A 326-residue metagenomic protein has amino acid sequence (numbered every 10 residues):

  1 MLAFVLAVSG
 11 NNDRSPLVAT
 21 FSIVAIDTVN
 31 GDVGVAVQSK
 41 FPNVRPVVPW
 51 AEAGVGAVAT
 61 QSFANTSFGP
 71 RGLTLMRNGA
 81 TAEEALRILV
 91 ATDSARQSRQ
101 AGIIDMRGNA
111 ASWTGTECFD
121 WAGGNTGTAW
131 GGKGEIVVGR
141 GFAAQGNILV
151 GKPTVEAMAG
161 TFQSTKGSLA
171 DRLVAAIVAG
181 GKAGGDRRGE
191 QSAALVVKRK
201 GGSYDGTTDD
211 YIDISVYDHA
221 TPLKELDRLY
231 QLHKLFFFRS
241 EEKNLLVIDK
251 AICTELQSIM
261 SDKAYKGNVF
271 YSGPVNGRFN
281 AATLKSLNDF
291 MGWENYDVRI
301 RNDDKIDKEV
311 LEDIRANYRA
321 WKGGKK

Functional and structural regions predicted by a protein language model:
M1-A7: Bacterial N-terminal signal peptides
V8-D186, H219, K224-D227, Q231 (+5 more regions): Alpha/propeptide regions of enzymes that mature by internal proteolysis
I177-G181, R199, A264, M291: Short leucine-rich amphipathic alpha-helical surface patches
S192-F237: ATP/nucleoside-binding phosphotransfer catalytic cores, i.e., glycine-rich phosphate-binding loops
L245-A316, K322-K325: Short acidic, glycine/serine/threonine-rich helix-capping segments at coil-helix boundaries
